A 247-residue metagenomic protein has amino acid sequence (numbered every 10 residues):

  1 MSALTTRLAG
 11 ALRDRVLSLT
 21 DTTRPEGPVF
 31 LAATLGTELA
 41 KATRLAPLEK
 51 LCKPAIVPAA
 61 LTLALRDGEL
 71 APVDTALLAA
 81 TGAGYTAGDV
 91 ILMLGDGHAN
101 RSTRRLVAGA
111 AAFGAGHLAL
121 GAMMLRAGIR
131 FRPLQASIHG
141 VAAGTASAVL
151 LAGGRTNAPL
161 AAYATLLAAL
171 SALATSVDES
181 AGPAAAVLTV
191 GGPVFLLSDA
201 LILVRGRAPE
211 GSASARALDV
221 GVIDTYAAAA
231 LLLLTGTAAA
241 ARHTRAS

Functional and structural regions predicted by a protein language model:
M1-S247: Short amphipathic, positively biased membrane-proximal segments that drive organelle/inner-membrane targeting
